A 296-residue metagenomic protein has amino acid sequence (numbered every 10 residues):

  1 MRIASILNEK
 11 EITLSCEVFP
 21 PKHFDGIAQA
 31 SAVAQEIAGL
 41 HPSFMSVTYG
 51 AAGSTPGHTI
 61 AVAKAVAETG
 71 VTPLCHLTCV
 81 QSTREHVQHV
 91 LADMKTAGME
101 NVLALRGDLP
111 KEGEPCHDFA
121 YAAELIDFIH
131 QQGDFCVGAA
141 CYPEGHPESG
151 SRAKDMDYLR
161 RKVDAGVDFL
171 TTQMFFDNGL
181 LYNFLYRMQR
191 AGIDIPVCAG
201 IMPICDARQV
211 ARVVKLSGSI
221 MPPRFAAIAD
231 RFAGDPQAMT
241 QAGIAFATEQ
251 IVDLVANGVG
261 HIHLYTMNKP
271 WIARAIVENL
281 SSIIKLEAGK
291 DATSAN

Functional and structural regions predicted by a protein language model:
M1-C16, H23, A226-A227, K285-N296: N-terminal amphipathic alpha-helix/helix-capping segment at the start of soluble metabolic enzymes
I3-A4, D25-I27, G53-A65, T83-V90 (+4 more regions): Active-site-adjacent beta->alpha loops and helix N-cap segments on the catalytic face of soluble alpha/beta enzymes
T13-Q29, A51, P73-E85, G138-K154 (+1 more regions): Active-site mouth loops of central-metabolism enzymes
E17, M45, M94, K162 (+3 more regions): Conserved, mostly hydrophobic/aromatic
H23-I37, T59, R84-A92, S151-R161 (+1 more regions): Short, acidic/polar
V33-T48: Catalytic domains of carbohydrate-active enzymes, especially glycoside hydrolases
F44-T55, L77-C79, L103-L105, D168-D177 (+1 more regions): Catalytic beta/alpha-barrel core
H117, Y121-Y142, G192-I244, E249 (+1 more regions): Active-site pocket-lining/capping segments in soluble small-molecule metabolic enzymes
